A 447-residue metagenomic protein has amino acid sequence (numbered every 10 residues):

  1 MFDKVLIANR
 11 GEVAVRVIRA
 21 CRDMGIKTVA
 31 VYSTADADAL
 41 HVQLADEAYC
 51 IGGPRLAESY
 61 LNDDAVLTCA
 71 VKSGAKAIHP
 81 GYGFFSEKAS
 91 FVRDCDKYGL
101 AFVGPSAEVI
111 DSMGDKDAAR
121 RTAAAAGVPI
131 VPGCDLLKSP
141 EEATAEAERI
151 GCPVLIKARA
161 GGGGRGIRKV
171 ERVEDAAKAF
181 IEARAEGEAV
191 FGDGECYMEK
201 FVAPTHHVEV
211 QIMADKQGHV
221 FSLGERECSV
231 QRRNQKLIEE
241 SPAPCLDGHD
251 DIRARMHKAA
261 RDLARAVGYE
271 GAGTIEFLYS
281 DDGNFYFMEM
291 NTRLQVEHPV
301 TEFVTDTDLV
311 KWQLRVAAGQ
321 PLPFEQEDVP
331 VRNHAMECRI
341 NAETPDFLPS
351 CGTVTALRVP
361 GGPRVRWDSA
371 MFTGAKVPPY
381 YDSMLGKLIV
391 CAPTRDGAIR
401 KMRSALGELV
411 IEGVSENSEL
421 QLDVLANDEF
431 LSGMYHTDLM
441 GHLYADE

Functional and structural regions predicted by a protein language model:
M1, G163-G164: An N-terminal boundary/leader segment
M1-A126, K138-A145, G397, K401: ATP-binding N-terminal substructure of ATP-dependent carboxylate-amine bond-forming enzymes
I7-I26, A48, V71-S73, A89 (+6 more regions): ATP-dependent carboxylate activation and anion-phosphoryl transfer catalytic cores that bind Mg-ATP to form
G133-C134: Conserved beta3 strand of the protein kinase N-lobe
E146-L155: Acidic/histidine-enriched active-site and ligand-binding environments that engage anionic O-linkages
